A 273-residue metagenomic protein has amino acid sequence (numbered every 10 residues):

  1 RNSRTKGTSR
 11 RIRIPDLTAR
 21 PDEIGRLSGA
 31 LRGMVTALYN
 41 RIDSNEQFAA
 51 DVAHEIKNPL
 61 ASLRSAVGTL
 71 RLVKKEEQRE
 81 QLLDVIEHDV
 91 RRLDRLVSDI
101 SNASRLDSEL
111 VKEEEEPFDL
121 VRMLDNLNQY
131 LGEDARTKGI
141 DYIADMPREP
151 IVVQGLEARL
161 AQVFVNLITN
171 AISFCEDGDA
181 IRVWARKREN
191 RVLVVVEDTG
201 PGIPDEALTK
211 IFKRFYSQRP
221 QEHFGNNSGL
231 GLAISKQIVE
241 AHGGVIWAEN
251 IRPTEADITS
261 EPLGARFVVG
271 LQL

Functional and structural regions predicted by a protein language model:
N2-S3, S9-G33: HAMP signal relay modules and closely related sensory coiled-coil linkers that couple transmembrane inputs to cytosolic
P21, E114-N128: A conserved beta-strand-to-alpha-helix junction within the catalytic ATP-binding
D43, H88-L93: Short alpha-helical segment of the dimerization/phosphotransfer core of two-component systems
E114-P117, D141-I151: Conserved catalytic submotifs in the C-terminal HATPase_c
L120, G202-K213: Short helix N-cap motif at coil->helix boundaries in the Bergerat
G178-N190: Short beta-strand/loop element within the Bergerat-fold HATPase_c
